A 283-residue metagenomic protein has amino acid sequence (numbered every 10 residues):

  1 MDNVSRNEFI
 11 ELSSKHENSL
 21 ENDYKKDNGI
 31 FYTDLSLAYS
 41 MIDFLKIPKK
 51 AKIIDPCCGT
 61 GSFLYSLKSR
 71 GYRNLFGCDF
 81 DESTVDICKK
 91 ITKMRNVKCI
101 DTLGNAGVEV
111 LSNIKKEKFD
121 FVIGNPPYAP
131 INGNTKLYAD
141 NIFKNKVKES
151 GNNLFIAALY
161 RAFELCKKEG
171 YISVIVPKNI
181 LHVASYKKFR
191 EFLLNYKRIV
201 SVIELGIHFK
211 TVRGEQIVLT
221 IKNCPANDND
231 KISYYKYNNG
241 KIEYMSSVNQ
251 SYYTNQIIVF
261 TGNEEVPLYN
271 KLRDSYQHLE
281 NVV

Functional and structural regions predicted by a protein language model:
M1-I47: S-adenosyl-L-methionine
D27, T33-S40, C57-Y65, Y72-L75 (+3 more regions): Signature of N6-adenine DNA methyltransferases within the class I
P48, R70: Residue-level signal for short amphipathic helical patches enriched in basic/charged and nearby hydrophobic residues
K50-C57: Conserved class I S-adenosyl-L-methionine
G71, T92-K93: Short, structured coil segments at secondary-structure junctions
C88-K89: Conserved SAM-binding loop
M94-L103: Conserved SAM-binding strand-loop segment of SAM-dependent methyltransferases
